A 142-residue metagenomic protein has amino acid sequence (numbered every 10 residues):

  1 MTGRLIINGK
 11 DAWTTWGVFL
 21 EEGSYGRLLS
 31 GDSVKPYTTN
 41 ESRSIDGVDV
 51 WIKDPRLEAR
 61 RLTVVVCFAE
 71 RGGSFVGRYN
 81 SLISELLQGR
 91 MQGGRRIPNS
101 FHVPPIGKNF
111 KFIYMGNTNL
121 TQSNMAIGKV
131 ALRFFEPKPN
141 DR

Functional and structural regions predicted by a protein language model:
M1-R142: Extracellular/virion structural assembly segments
